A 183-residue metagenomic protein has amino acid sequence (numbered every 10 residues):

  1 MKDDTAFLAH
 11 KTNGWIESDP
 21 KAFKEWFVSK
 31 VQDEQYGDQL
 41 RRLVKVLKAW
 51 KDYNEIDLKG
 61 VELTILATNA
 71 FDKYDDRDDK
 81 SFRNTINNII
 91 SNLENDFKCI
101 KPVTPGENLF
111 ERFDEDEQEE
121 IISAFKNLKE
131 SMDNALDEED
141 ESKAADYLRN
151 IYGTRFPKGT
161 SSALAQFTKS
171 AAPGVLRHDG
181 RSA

Functional and structural regions predicted by a protein language model:
M1-P102, R177-S182: Catalytic cores of NTP-dependent nucleotidyl/adenyl transfer enzymes across multiple folds
I100-A183: Terminal (often C-terminal) interaction modules
